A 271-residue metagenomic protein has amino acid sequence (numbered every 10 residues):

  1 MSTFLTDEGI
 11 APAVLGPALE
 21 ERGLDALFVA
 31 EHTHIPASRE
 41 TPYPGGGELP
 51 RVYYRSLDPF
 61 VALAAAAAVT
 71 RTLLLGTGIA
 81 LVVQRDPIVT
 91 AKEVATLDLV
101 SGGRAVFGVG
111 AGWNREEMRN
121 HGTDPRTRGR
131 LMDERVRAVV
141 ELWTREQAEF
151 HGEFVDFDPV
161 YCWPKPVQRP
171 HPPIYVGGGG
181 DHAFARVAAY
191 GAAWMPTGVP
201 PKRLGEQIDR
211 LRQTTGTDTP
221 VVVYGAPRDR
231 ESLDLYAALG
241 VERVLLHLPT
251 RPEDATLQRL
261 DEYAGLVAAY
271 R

Functional and structural regions predicted by a protein language model:
M1-R271: Active-site-adjacent structural elements that line small-molecule/cofactor binding pockets in enzymes
